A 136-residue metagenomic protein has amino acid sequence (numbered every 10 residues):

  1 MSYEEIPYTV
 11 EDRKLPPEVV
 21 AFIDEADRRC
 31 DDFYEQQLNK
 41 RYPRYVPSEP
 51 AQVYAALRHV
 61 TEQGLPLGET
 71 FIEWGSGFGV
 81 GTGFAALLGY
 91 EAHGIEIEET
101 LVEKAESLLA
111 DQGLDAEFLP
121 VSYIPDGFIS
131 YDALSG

Functional and structural regions predicted by a protein language model:
M1-L67: S-adenosyl-L-methionine
G68-G77: Conserved class I S-adenosyl-L-methionine
F78-Y90: Conserved SAM-binding loop of SAM-dependent methyltransferases across substrates and taxa, primarily the Class I
E91-E96: Conserved SAM-binding motif I beta-strand of class I
V102-E103: Short alpha-helix immediately C-terminal to the canonical SAM-binding loop
E106-G136: S-adenosyl-L-methionine
